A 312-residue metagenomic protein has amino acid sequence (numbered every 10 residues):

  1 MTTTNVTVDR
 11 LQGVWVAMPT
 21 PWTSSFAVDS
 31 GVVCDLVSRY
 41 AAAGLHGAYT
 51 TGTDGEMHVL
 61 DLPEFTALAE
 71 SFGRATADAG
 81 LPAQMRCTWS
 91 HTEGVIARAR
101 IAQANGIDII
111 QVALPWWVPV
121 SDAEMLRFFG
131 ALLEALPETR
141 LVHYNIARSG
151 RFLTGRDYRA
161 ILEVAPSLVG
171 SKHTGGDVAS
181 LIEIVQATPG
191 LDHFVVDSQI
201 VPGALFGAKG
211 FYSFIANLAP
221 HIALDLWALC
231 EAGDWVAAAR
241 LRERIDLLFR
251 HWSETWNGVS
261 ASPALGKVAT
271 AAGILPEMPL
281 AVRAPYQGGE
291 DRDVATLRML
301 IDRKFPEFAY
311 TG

Functional and structural regions predicted by a protein language model:
T2-G150, A160, Y286: Active-site beta->alpha loop and helix N-cap motifs at the rims of alpha/beta catalytic domains
T2-T3, R10, W15-P19, A41-L45 (+1 more regions): C-terminal alpha-helical cap/extension of soluble enzyme domains
D29-V32, L36, E64, L68 (+12 more regions): General structural feature for long, well-ordered alpha-helical segments within catalytic domains of soluble enzymes
T50, R86, V112, S213 (+2 more regions): Residue-level detector of family-conserved "landmark" positions at structurally sensitive sites
L60-L62, D122-M125, F206, A223-L226 (+1 more regions): Short secondary-structure transition/capping segments
A131, A135-P137, I146-E254: Catalytic alpha/beta core domains of metabolic enzymes, predominantly
